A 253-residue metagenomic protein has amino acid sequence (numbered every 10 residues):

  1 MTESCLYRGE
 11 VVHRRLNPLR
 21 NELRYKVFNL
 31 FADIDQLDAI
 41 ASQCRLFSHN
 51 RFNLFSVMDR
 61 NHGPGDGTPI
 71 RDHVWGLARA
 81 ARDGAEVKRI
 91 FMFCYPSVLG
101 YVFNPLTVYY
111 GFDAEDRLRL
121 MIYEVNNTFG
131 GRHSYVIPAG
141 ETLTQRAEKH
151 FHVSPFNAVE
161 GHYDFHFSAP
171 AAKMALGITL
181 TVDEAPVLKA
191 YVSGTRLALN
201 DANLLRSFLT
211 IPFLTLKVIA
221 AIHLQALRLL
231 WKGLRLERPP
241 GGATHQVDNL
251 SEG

Functional and structural regions predicted by a protein language model:
M1-G253: Mature, function-bearing regions of proteins
